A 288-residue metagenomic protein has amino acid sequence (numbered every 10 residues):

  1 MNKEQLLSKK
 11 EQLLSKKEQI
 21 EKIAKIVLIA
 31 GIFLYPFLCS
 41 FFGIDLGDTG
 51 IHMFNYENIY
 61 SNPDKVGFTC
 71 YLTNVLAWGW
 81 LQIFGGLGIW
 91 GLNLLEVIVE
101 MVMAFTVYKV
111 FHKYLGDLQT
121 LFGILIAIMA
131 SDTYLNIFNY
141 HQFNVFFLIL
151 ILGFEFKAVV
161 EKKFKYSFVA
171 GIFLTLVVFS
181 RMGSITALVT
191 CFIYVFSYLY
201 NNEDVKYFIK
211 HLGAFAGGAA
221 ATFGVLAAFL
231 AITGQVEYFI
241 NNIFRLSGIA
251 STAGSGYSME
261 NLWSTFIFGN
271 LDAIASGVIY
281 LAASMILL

Functional and structural regions predicted by a protein language model:
I20-G47, G218-T233: Transmembrane signal-anchor helices characteristic of membrane glycosylation enzymes that use polyprenol
S40-N55, D64-W90, T233-V236, S255: Extracytoplasmic catalytic/substrate-binding loops of multi-pass membrane glycan-assembly enzymes
L94-Y114, L150: Transmembrane-helix motifs of polytopic, lipid-linked glycan transferases
V107-M129, K165: Transmembrane-helix signature of polytopic, membrane-embedded enzymes that assemble or transfer cell-envelope glycans
K113-L115, I151-S167, L281-L288: Membrane-interface transmembrane helices that cradle and orient dolichyl/undecaprenyl
D132, Y166-I193, A221: Membrane-interface alpha helices of multi-pass inner-membrane proteins
N136-N144: Short acidic/glycine- and proline-prone juxtamembrane loop motifs at membrane-interface regions of multi-pass membrane
A187-F223, A228, I232: Perimembrane helix-loop-helix junctions
